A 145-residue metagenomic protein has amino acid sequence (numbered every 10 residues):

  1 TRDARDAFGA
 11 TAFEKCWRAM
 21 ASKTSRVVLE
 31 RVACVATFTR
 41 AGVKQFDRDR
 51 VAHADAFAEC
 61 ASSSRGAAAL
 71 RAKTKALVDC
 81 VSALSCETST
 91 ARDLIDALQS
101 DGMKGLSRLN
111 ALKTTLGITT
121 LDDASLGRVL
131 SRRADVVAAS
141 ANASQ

Functional and structural regions predicted by a protein language model:
T1-Q145: Extended alpha-helical "rod" scaffolds
